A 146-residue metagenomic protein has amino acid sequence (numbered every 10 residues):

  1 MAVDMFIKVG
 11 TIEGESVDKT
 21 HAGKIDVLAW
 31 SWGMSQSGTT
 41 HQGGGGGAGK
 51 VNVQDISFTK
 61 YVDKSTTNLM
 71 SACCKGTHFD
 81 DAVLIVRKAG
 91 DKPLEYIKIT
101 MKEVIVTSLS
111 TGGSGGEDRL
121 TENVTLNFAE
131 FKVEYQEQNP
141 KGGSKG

Functional and structural regions predicted by a protein language model:
M1-G146: Glycine-rich, low-complexity intrinsically disordered segments
